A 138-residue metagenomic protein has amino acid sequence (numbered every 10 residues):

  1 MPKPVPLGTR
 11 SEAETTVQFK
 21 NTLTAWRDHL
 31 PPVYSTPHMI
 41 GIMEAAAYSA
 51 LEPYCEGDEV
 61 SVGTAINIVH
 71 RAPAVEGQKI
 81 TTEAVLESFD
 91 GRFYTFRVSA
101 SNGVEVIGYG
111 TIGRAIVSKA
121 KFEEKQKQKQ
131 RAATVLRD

Functional and structural regions predicted by a protein language model:
P2-S35: Catalytic strand-loop segment that frames the active site of acyl-thioester-processing enzymes
A13, T64-I66, T82, F96 (+1 more regions): Hydrophobic residues positioned within well-ordered beta-strands of beta-sheet architectures
T16, S99, I112-G113: Residue-level structural signal for beta-strand termini and adjacent loop
T36-I40: Conserved N-terminal beta-strand and adjoining loop/helix that marks the start of the Nudix/MutT-like hydrolase domain
A47-T81: Hydrophobic beta-strand-centered segment that forms part of the acyl-chain substrate-binding groove
I68-G103: Hydrophobic beta-sheet segments that form the core/acyl-binding groove of ACP/CoA-dependent acyl-chain-processing
G108, G113-D138: C-terminal output/interaction extensions
